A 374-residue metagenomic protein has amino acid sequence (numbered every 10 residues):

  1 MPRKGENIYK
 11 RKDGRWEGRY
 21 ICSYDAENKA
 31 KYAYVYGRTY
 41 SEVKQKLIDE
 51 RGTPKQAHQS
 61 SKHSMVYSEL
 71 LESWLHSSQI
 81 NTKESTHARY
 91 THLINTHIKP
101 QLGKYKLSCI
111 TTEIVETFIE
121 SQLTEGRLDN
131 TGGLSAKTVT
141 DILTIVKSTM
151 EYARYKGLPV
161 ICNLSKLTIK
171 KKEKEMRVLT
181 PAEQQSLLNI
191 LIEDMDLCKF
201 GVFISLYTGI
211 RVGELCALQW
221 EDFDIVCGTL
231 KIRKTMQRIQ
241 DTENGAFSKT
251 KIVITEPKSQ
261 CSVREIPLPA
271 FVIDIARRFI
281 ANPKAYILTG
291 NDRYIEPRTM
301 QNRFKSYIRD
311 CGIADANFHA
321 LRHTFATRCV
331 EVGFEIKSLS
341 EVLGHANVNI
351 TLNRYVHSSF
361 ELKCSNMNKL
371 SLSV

Functional and structural regions predicted by a protein language model:
P2-G5, L128-G132, N189-C198, T208 (+4 more regions): Short, basic (Lys/Arg/His-rich) helix/loop patches that form interaction surfaces in the mid-to-C-terminal regions
R3-G5, L93, H97, Y105-E113 (+2 more regions): N-terminal DNA-binding recognition helix of tyrosine site-specific recombinases/integrases
R11-W16, C22-E116, A281: N-terminal DNA-binding module of tyrosine recombinases/phage integrases
F118, S186-I190, T242-A246, V332 (+2 more regions): DNA/chromatin major-groove-contacting recognition/catalytic segments
G132-A136, T140-I142, Y155, P159-I161 (+5 more regions): Basic, Lys/Arg- and aromatic-enriched nucleic-acid-binding interface segment
K171, V178, M236-R238, I273 (+1 more regions): Catalytic-site neighborhood detector that most strongly recognizes the C-terminal catalytic loop/helix of tyrosine
L218-R278: Conserved tyrosine-mediated DNA breakage-rejoining catalytic core shared by Y-recombinases
D222-T229, F334-R354: Short, polar N-cap/turn motifs at the start of nucleic acid-interacting alpha helices
